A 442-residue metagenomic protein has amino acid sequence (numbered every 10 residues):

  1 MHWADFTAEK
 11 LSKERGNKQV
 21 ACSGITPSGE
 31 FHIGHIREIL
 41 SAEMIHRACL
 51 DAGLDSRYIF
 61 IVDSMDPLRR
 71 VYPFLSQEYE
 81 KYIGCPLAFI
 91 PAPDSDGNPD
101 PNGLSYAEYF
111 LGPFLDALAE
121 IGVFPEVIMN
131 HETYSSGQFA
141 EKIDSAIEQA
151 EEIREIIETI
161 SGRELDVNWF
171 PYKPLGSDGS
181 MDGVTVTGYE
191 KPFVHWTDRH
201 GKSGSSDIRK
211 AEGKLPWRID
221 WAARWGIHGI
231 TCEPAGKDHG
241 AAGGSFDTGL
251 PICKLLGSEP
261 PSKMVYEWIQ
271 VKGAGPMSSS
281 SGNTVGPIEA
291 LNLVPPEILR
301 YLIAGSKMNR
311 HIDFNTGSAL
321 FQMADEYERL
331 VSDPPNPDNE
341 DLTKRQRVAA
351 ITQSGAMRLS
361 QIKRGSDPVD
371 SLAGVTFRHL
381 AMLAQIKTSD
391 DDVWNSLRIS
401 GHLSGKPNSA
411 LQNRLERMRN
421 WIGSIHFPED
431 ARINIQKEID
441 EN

Functional and structural regions predicted by a protein language model:
M1-K18, E30-F31, R57-I59, R154 (+2 more regions): Basic, alpha-helical terminal appendages of large translation-related enzymes
M1-R154, G249-L250, L256: N-terminal Rossmann-like or analogous alpha/beta NTP/dinucleotide-binding catalytic cores that position adenine
S23-P27, I61-M65, N130-E132, G201 (+5 more regions): An acidic- and aromatic-residue-enriched active-site/binding cleft used to recognize and process polar
F31-E38, D238-S245, N292: Aromatic-acidic/polar surface patches that form glycan- and anion
H32, S180-D182, P295: Conserved adenylation A10 loop of the ANL superfamily
D51, L256-P260, L320, D338: Arginine/glycine-rich "motif VI" loop of SF2 helicases in the C-terminal RecA-like domain
A119, V123-I288: Active-site cores that bind ATP or allylic diphosphates and position pyrophosphate for catalysis
A241, F246, E267-I433: Catalytic adenosine-cofactor/nucleotide-binding cores of aminoacyl-tRNA synthetases and other
